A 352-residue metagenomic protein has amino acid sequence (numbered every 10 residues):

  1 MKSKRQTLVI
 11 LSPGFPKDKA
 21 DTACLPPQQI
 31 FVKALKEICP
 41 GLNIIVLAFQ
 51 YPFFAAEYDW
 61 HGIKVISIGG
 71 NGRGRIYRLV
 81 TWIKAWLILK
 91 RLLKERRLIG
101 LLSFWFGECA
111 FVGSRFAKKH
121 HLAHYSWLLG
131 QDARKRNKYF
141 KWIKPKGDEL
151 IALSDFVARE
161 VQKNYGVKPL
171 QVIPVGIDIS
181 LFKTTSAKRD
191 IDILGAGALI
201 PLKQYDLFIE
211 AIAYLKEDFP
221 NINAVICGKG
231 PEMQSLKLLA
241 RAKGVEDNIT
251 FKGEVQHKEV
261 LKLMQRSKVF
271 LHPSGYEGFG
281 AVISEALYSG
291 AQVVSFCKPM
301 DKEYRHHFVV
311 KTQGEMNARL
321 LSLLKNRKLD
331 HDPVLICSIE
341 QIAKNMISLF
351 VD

Functional and structural regions predicted by a protein language model:
M1-F53, V351: N-terminal subdomain of nucleotide-sugar transferases
V9-L11, S186-K203, L207-I212, V225: Conserved donor-binding/catalytic core segment of Leloir-type glycosyltransferases
H124-I151: A conserved, positively charged/aromatic
F156, G176: Carbohydrate-associated surface elements
K237-V255: Nucleotide-activated donor-binding/catalytic signature segment of Leloir-type glycosyltransferases, i.e., the conserved
E254-V255, K262-S267: Short alpha-helical donor nucleotide-sugar binding micro-motif in glycosyltransferases
G275: Aromatic "clamp/platform" in nucleotide-sugar-dependent glycosyltransferases that forms part of the donor/acceptor
K325-D352: A charged, aromatic-enriched C-terminal amphipathic alpha-helix characteristic of glycosyltransferases across folds
